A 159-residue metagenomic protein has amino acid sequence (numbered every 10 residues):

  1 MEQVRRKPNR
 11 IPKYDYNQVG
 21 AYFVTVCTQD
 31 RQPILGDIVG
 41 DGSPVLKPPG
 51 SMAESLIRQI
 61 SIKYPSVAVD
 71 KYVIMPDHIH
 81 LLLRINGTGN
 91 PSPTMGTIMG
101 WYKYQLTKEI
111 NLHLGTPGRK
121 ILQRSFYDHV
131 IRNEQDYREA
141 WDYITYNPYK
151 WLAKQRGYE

Functional and structural regions predicted by a protein language model:
M1-E159: Short catalytic/metal-binding and nucleic-acid-binding patches
